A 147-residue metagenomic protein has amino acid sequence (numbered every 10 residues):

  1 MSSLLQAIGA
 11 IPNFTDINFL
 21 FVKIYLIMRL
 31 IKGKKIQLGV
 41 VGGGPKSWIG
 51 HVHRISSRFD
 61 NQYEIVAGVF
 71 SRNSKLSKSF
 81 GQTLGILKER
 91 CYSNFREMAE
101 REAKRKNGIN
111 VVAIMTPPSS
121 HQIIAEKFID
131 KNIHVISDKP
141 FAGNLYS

Functional and structural regions predicted by a protein language model:
M1-I27: N-terminal amphipathic/basic-hydrophobic helices that include classical n-h-c signal peptides and signal-anchor
I8-G9, S56, I124: Intrinsic structural disorder/low-complexity segments
I24-I86: N-terminal Rossmann-like dinucleotide-binding module
R90-S147: Beta-loop-alpha module in the N-terminal Rossmann-like domain of NAD(P)-dependent dehydrogenases, especially those
